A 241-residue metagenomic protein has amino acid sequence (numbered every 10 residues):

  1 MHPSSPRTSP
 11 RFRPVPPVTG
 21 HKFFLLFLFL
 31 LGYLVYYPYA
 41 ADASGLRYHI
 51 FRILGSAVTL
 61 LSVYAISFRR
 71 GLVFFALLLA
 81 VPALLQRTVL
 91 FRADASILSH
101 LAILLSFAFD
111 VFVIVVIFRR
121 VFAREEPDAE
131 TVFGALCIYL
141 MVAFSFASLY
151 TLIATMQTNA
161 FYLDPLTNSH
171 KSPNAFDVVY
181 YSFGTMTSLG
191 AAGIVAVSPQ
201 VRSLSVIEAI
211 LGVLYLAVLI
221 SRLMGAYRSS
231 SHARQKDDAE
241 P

Functional and structural regions predicted by a protein language model:
P10-F27, F68: N-terminal membrane topogenic signal
T19-L34, A76-P82: Alpha-helical transmembrane segments
Y33, R52-Y64, F112-V115: Central hydrophobic cores of alpha-helical transmembrane segments in multi-pass inner-membrane proteins across all
V35-Y48, S62-R70, R92-A93: Short, hydrophobic transmembrane alpha-helix segments
A40-Y48, I53, S145-Y180: Outer-pore turret/helix-boundary of cation channels
R70-P82, S99-F107, P127-L136: Cytoplasmic-side transmembrane-helix entry/capping segments in multi-pass membrane proteins
D110, I114-N159: Pore-domain transmembrane helices of cation channels
S172-A233: Pore domain of cation channels
